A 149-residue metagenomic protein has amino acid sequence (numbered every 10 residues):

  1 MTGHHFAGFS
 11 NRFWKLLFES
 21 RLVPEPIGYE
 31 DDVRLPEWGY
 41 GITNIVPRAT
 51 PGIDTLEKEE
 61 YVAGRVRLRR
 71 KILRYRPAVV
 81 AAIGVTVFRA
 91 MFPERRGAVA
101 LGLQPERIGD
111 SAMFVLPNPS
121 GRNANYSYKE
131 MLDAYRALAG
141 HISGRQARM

Functional and structural regions predicted by a protein language model:
T2-E60: Short, surface-exposed acidic-centric catalytic microdomains
G8-F9, F13-L16, G52-R65, R95-M149: C-terminal capping/extension of enzyme domains
E30-V33, R70-K71, G102-E106: Short, flexible, glycine/charge-rich loop motifs used to bind or transfer phosphoryl groups or to couple energy/partner
G41-T43, A81, F114: Hydrophobic/aromatic beta-strand patches that form the interior of the parallel beta-sheet core in alpha/beta enzyme
R65-G84: Proline-aspartate-enriched helix->loop->beta-strand connector
T86-F88: Alpha-helix capping/helix-boundary segments
M91-P93: ATP-binding/phosphotransfer module of carbohydrate and carboxylate kinases, centering on a glycine-rich
